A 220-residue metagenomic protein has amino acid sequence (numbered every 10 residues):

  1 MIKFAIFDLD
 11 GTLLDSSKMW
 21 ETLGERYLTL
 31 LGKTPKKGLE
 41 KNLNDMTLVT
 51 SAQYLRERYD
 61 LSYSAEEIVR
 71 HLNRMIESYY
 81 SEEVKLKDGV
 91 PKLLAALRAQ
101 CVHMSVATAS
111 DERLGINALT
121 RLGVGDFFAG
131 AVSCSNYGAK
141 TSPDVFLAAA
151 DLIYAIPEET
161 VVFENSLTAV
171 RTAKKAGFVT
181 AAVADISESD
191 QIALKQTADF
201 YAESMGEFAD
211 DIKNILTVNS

Functional and structural regions predicted by a protein language model:
M1-K3, A95-R98, D111-E112, I116-S220: Asp-based, Mg2+/Mn2+-dependent phosphohydrolase catalytic module
I2-P91, A96-Q100, R113: N-terminal helical cap/lid subdomain that shapes the substrate entry/recognition surface in HAD-like hydrolases
D8, T12, T108, N165: Conserved G/P- and acidic residue-centered "switch" motifs that form tight phosphate/ATP-binding loops in soluble
G11-T12, G38-L39, Y80-S81, V106 (+3 more regions): Short, contiguous strand/loop micro-motifs
D15, V106-T108, A182: Hydrophobic residues in well-ordered beta-strands that form the structural core
T34, H103, V179: Residue-level detector of anion-binding/catalytic polar loops
A52, T108, A173: Residue-level signal for inorganic ion chemistry
